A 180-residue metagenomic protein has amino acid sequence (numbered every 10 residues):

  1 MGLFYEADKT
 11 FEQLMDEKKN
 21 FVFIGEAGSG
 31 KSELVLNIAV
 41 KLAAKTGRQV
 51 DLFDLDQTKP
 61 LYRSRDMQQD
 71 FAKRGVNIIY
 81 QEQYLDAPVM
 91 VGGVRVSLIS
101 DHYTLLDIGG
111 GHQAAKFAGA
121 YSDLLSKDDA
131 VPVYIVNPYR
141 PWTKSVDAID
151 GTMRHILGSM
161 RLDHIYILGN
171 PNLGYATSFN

Functional and structural regions predicted by a protein language model:
M1-I24, R48, Q69, G93-V96: Extreme N-terminal, non-catalytic leader segments that precede Walker-type/kinase nucleotide-binding cores
A27: The conserved Walker
K31: Conserved lysine of the Walker
L34, I38: Hydrophobic positions on the alpha1 helix immediately C-terminal to the Walker A/P-loop
K41-M90: N-terminal phosphate/diphosphate-binding loop that engages ATP/GTP or pyrophosphate donors across diverse enzyme folds
R48-V50, I78, T104, A130-P132 (+1 more regions): Hydrophobic anchor at the start of a short beta-strand that flanks the dinucleotide cofactor-binding loop
Q81-Y84, H102-F117: Switch II (G3) loop of P-loop NTPases
H112-N180: Conserved catalytic-core segment of NTP-binding enzymes
